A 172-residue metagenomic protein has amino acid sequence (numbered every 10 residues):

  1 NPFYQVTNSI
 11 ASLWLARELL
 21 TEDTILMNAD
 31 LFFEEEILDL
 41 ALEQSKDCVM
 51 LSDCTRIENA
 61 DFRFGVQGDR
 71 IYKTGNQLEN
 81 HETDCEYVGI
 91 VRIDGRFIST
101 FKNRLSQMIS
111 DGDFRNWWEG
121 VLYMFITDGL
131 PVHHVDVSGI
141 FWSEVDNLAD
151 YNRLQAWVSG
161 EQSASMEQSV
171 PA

Functional and structural regions predicted by a protein language model:
N1-D23, D111: Conserved N-terminal catalytic core of the sugar/cofactor nucleotidyltransferase
S9-S12, E34, W118: Amphipathic coiled-coil/heptad-repeat helices and related helical stalk/stem segments that mediate oligomerization
E22-D23, K46, L130: Short coil/turn segments at beta-strand junctions that form active-site/ligand-binding loops
E22-F32: Short beta-strand-to-loop acidic/aromatic patch adjacent to the donor-nucleotide binding site
E34-G112: Conserved core of the sugar-phosphate nucleotidyltransferase
E86-A172: Conserved alpha/beta core of the MobA/IspD/sugar-nucleotide pyrophosphorylase nucleotidyltransferase superfamily
